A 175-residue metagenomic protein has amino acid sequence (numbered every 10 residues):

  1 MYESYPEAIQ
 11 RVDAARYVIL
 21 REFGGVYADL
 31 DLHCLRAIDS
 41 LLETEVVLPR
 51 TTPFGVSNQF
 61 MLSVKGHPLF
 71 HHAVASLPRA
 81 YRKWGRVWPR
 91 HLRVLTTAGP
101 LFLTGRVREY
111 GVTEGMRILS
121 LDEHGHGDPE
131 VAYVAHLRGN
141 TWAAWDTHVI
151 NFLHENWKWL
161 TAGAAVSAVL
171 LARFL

Functional and structural regions predicted by a protein language model:
M1-V12, A28-L175: Glycosyltransferase-associated regions of secretory-pathway enzymes, highlighting luminal stem/catalytic domains
A14-G25: Small-residue hinge/turn detector
